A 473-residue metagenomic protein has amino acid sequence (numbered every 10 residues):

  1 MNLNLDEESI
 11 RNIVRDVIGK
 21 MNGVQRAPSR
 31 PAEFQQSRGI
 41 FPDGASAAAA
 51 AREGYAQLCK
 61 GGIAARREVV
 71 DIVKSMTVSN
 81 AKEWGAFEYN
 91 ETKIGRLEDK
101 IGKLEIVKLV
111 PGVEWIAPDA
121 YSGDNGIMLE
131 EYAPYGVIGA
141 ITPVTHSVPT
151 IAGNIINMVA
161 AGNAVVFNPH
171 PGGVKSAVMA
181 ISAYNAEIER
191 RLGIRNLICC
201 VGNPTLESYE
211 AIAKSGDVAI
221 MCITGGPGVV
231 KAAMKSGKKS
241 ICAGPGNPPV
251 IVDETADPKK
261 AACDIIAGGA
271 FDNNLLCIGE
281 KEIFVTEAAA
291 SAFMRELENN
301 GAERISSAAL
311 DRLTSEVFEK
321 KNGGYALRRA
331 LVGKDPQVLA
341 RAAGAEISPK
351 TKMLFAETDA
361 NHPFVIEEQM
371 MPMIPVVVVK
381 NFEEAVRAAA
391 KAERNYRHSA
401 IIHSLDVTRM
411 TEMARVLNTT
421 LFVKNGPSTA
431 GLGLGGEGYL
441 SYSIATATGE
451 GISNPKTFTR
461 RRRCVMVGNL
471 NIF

Functional and structural regions predicted by a protein language model:
N2-L129, N157, N299: N-terminal Rossmann-like NAD(P)+-binding subdomain of aldehyde/semialdehyde dehydrogenases
N2-Q35, G126-G136, P336, V423 (+1 more regions): Terminal low-complexity tails and localization/encapsulation signals of metabolic enzymes
I18-Q25, R52-G62, V73-A81, G85-E88 (+12 more regions): Structural signal for hydrophobic packing residues in well-ordered secondary-structure cores of soluble enzyme domains
R38, A152, V230-M353, D359-A360: ALDH superfamily catalytic-core signature
I63-R67, L192-I198, F271-C277, E303-L313 (+4 more regions): Flexible, glycine/charged-enriched surface loops at secondary-structure junctions
P118-K260: Rossmann-like NAD(P) dinucleotide-binding subdomain of oxidoreductase/dehydrogenase enzymes
A345-F473: Conserved C-terminal structural/oligomerization subdomain of aldehyde/semialdehyde dehydrogenase
